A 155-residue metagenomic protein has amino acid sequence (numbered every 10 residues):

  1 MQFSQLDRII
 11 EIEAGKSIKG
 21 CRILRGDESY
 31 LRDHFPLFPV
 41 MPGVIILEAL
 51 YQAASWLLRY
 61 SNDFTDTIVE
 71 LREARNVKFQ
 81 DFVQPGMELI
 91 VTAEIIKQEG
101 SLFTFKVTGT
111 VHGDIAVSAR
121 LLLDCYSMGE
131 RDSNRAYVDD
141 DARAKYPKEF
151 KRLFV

Functional and structural regions predicted by a protein language model:
M1-M41, I46: Catalytic strand-loop segment that frames the active site of acyl-thioester-processing enzymes
F3-Q5, L89, F103: Hydrophobic core residues within well-ordered beta-strands of beta-rich domains
L6, L71-A74, T104, S118: Hydrophobic residues on conserved beta-strands that form the core of alpha/beta folds
D7-I10, R75, Q80, T92-I96: Conserved positions in beta-strands of structured domains
G15, P85, I96-V155: HotDog/MaoC-like acyl-thioester-processing domains
I45-A53: Short amphipathic alpha-helical face segments that pack within enzyme cores and frequently flank/anchor catalytic
A54-I90, A116, D124-Y126: Hydrophobic beta-strand-centered segment that forms part of the acyl-chain substrate-binding groove
